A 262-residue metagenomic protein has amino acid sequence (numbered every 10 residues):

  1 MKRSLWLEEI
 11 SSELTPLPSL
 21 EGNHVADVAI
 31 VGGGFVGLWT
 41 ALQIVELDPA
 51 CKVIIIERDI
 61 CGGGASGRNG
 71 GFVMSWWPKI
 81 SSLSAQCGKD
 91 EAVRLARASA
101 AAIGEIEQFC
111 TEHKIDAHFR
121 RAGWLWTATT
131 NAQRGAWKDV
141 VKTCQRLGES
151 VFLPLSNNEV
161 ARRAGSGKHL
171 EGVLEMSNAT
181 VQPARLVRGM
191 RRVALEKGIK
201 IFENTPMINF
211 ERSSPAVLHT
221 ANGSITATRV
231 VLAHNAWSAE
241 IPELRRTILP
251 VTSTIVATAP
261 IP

Functional and structural regions predicted by a protein language model:
M1-V28, E46-L47, C51-K52, P78: Extreme N-terminal leader/targeting segments of oxidoreductases
V31, S75, L232-A233: Redox-cofactor binding/interface segments in oxidoreductases and associated redox assembly factors
G32-V36, R58: Glycine-rich Rossmann-fold phosphate-binding loop(s) that bind the pyrophosphate of adenine dinucleotide cofactors
V45-R68: Glycine-rich FAD pyrophosphate-binding loop
V73, W77-S84, A122-W126, T247-P262: Central beta-strand plus flanking loop segment that forms part of the substrate or channel wall within the catalytic
W76-N158: Dinucleotide-binding Rossmann-like beta1-alpha1 core, especially the glycine-rich loop that anchors the ADP
G135, V141-Q145, G167-R229, A233: Helical element adjacent to the flavin cofactor pocket in flavoenzyme catalytic cores
T220-P262: Central helical "cap/lid" subdomain
